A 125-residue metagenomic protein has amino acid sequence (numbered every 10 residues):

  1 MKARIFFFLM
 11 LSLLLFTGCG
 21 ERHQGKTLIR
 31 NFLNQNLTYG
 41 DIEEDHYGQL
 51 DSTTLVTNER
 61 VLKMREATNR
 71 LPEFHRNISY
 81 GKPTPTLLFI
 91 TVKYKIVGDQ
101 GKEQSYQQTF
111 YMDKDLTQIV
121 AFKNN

Functional and structural regions predicted by a protein language model:
M1-C19: Sec-dependent bacterial lipoprotein signal peptides
C19-N125: Cystatin/cathelin-like cysteine-protease inhibitor module
